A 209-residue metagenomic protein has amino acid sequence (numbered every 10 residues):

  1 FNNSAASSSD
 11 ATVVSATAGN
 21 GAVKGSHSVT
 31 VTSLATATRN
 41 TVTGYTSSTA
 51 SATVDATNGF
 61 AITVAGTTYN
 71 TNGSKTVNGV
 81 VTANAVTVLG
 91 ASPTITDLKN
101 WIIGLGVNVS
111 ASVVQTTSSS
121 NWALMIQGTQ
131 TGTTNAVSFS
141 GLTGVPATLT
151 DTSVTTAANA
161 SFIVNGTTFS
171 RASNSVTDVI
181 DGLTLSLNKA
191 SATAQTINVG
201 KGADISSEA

Functional and structural regions predicted by a protein language model:
F1-A209: Bacterial flagellar/type III secretion structural subunits and associated motility module proteins, recognized via
